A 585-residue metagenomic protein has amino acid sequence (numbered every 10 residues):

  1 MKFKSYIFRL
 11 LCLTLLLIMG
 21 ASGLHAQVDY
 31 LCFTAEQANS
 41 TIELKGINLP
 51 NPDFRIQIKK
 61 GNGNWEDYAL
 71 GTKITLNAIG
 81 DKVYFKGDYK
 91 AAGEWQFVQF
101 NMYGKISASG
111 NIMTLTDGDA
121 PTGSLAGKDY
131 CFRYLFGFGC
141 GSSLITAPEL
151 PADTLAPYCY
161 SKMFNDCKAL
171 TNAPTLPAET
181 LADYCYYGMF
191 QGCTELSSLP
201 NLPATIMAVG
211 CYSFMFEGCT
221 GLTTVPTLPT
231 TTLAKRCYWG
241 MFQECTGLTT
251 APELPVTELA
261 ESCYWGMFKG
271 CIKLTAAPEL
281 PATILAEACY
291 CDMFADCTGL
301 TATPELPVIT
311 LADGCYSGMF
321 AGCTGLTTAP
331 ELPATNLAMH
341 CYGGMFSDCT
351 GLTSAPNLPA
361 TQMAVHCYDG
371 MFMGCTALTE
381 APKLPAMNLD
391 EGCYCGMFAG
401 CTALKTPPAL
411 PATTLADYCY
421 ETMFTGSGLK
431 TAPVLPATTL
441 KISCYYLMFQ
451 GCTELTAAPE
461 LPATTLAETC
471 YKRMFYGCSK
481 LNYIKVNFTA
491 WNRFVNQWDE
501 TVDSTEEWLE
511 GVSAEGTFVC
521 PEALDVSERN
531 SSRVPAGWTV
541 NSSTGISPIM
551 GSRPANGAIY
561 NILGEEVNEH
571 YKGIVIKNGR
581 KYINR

Functional and structural regions predicted by a protein language model:
K2-I7, L16-G545: Solvent-exposed loop and capping/linker segments of extracellular ligand-binding repeat ectodomains
P50-F54, G551-N556, E569-K572: A short, compositionally biased
I58, I559-Y560, V575: Short aromatic-centered micro-motifs
I79, G573-I574: A glycine-anchored, Pro-Gly-centered beta-turn/N-cap motif
S542-L563: Residue-level detector of functionally pivotal "anchor" positions at catalytic/ligand-binding pockets or at interdomain
I574-R585: C-terminal tail/sorting-segment detector
